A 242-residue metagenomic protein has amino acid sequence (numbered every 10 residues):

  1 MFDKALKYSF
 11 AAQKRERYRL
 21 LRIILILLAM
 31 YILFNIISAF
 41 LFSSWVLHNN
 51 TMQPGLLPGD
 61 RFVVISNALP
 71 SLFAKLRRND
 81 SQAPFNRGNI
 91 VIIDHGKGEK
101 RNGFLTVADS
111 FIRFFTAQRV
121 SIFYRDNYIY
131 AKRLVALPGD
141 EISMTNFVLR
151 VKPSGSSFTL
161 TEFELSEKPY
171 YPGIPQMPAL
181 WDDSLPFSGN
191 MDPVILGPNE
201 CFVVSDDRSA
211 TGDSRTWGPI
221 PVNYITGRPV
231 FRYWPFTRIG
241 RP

Functional and structural regions predicted by a protein language model:
F2-L21, L41, V46, G55-P242: Soluble "head" domains of membrane/secretory-pathway proteins
R22-F40: Hydrophobic membrane-insertion alpha-helices, especially the h-region of bacterial N-terminal signal peptides
